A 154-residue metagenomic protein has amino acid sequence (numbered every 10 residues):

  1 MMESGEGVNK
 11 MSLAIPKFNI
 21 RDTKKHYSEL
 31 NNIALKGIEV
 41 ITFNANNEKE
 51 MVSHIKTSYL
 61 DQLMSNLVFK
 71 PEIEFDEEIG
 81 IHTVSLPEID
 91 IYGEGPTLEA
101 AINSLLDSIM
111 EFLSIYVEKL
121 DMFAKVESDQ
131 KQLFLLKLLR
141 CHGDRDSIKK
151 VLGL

Functional and structural regions predicted by a protein language model:
M2-I33: Bateman/CBS regulatory modules and CBS-like beta-alpha motifs in cytosolic regions of diverse proteins
V8-N9, S28, N32-K70, N103-L154: Short, charged, surface-exposed hinge/linker loops at domain edges that act as mobile lids or interdomain connectors
N19, S53-T57, P87: Short, proline-centered helix/strand-breaking motifs
N19, T97, A101-L105: Short amphipathic alpha-helical segments
T23, V84, A101: Hydrophobic pocket/interface hotspot
L67-E88: Short aromatic-glycine-(Arg/Gly/Cys) micro-motifs in beta-strand/loop hairpins
P87-E99: A short, exposed loop/beta-hairpin motif centered on an aromatic-Gly-Thr core
